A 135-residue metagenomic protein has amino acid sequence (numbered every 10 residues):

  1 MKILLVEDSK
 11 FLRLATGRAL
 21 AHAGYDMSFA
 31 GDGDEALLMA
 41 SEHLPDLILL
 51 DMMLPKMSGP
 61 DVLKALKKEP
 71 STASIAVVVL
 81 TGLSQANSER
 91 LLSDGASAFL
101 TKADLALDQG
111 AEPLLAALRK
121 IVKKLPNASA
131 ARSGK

Functional and structural regions predicted by a protein language model:
E7: Conserved acidic carboxylate
K10-S28: Two-component/phosphorelay signaling modules centered on CheY-like receiver
F29-L47: Acidic, metal-coordinating helix/loop segments flanking the phosphotransfer/catalytic sites of two-component signaling
L44-D46, S71-A76: His-Asp phosphorelay/catalytic-motif detector in bacterial-type signaling
D51, T81: Active-site residues of response regulator receiver
P55: The feature encodes the CheY-like receiver
Q109-S129: Receiver (REC) domain switch/output surface
